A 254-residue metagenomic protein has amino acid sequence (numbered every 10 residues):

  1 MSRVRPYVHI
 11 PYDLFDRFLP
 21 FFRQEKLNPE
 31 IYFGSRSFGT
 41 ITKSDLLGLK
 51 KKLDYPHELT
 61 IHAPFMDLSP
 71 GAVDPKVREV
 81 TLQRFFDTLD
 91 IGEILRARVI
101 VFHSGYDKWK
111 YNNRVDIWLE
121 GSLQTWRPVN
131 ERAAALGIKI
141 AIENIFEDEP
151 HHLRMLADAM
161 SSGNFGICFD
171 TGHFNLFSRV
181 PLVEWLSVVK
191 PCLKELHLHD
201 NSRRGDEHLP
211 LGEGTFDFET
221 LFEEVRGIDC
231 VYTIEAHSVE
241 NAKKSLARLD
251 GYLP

Functional and structural regions predicted by a protein language model:
M1-L89, E93, P254: N-terminal pre-domain/capping segments
M1-V4, D16-R23, R98, P150-F165 (+1 more regions): Histidine-acidic metal/acid-base catalytic patches
V4-I10, P29-I31, L59-A63, I100-F102 (+4 more regions): Hydrophobic faces of well-ordered beta-strands that scaffold small-molecule active sites in alpha/beta enzyme cores
H9-R17, F33-L47, S69-G71, K110 (+4 more regions): Acidic-and-aromatic substrate-binding clefts and catalytic sites of carbohydrate-active enzymes
F21-F22, K52, T88, G92 (+5 more regions): Generic structural signal for hydrophobic
K43-G48, V77-F85, V115-W126, R179-V188 (+1 more regions): Charged helix-capping and loop-helix junction motifs
L49-M66, G121-A133, F218-E224: Alpha-helix-loop-beta-strand connector modules within alpha/beta enzyme cores
V73-G166: Active-site acidic/histidine proton-transfer and metal-coordination neighborhood in alpha/beta enzyme cores
